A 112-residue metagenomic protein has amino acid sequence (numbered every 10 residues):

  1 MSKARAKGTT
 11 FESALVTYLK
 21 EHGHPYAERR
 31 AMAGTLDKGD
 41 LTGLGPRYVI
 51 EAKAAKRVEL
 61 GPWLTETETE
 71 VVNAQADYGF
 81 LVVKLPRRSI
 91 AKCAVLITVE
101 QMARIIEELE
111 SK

Functional and structural regions predicted by a protein language model:
M1-K112: Catalytic phosphate/metal-binding cores of nucleic-acid and nucleotide-processing enzymes, i.e., regions that mediate
